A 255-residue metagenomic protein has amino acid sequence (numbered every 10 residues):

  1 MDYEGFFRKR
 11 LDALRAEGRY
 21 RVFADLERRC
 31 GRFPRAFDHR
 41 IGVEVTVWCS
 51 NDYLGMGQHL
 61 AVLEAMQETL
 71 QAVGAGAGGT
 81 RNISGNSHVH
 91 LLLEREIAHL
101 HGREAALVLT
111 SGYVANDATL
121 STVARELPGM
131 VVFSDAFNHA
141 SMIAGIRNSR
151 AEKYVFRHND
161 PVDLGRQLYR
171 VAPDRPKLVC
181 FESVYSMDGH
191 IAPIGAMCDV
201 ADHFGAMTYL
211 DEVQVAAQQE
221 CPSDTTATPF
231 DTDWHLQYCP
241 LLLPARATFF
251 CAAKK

Functional and structural regions predicted by a protein language model:
D2-F6, R10-D12, A16-V73, A206: N-terminal "arm"/small-domain region of PLP-dependent enzymes with the aminotransferase-like
G18, W48, I97, A115 (+5 more regions): Buried hydrophobic positions in well-ordered alpha/beta secondary-structure cores of metabolic enzymes
D52, Y154, H158-E212: Active-site phosphate-binding strand-loop segment of PLP-dependent enzymes
L63-S111: Conserved N-terminal alpha-helix of the aminotransferase class I/II PLP-enzyme fold
G102, N148-R150, F204, W234: Short, structured coil segments at secondary-structure junctions
S111, F133-S149: Substrate-binding/gating loop at the entrance of the active-site cleft, primarily in PLP-dependent aminotransferase-like
L120-A140, P161: Conserved PLP-anchoring active-site segment centered on the Schiff-base-forming lysine
P229-K255: Active-site PLP attachment segment
